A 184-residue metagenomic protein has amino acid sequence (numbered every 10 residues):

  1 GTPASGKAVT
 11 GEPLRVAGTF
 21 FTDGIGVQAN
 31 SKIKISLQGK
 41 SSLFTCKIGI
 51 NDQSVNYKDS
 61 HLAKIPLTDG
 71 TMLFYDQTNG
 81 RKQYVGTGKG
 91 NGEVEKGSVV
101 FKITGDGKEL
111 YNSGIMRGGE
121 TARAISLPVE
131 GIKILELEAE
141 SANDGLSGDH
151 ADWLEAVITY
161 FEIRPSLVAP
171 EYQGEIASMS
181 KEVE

Functional and structural regions predicted by a protein language model:
G1-E184: Gly-Asp-aromatic-enriched flexible segments
